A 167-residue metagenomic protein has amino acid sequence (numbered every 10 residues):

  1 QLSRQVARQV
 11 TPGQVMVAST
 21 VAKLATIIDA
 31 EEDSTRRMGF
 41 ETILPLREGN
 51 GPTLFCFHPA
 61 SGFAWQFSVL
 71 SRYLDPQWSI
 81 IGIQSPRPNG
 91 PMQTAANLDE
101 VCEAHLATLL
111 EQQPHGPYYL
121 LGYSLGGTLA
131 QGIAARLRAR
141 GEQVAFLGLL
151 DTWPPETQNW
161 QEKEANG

Functional and structural regions predicted by a protein language model:
Q1-L2, L24, F67, H105 (+2 more regions): Conserved small-residue
Q1-M38, T152-T157: Phosphopantetheine-dependent thiolation modules in NRPS/PKS and related acyl-activating systems
M38-G90: Short, surface-exposed "cap/lid" segments of acyl-processing enzymes
F55, Y119-Y123, A145-G148: Residue in the alpha/beta-hydrolase core beta-strand immediately N-terminal to the catalytic nucleophile
S71, A130, A134-R138: A conserved amphipathic alpha-helix that caps or lines the catalytic cleft of carbohydrate- and lipid-modifying enzymes
R87-L121: Active-site loop/oxyanion-hole signature of alpha/beta-hydrolase fold enzymes
G122-G126, A130: Gly/Ala-rich beta-loop-alpha elbow adjacent to hydrolase catalytic centers
V144-G167: A catalytic-pocket lid/entrance helix-loop region that shapes and gates access to the active site across common
